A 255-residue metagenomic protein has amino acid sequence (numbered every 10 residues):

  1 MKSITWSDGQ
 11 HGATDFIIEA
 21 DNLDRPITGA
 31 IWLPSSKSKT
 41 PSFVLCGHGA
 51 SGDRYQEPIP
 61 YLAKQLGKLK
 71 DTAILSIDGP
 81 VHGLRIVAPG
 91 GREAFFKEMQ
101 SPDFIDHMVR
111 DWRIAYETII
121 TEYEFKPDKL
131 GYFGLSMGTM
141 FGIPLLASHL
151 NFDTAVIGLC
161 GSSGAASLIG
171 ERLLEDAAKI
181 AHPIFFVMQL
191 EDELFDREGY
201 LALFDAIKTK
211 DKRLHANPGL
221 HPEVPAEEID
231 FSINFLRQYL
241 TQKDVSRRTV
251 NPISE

Functional and structural regions predicted by a protein language model:
M1-K39: N-terminal cap/lid segment of alpha/beta-hydrolase-fold proteins
K39-G49: Short beta-strand element of the alpha/beta-hydrolase
Q56-I77: Short amphipathic alpha-helix adjacent to the substrate-entry channel of hydrolases
I59-P60, L145, I169-L173, H182 (+1 more regions): Short alpha-helix in the alpha/beta-hydrolase fold that links the catalytic acid
G90, A94-Y123: Alpha/beta-hydrolase active-site loop
R110-K179: Primarily recognizes the serine-hydrolase "nucleophile elbow" in alpha/beta-hydrolase and SGNH/GDSL folds
I180, F186-M188: Short beta-strand/loop motif that positions the catalytic acidic residue of the alpha/beta-hydrolase fold
A202, T209-E255: C-terminal catalytic histidine-bearing segment of alpha/beta-hydrolase fold enzymes
